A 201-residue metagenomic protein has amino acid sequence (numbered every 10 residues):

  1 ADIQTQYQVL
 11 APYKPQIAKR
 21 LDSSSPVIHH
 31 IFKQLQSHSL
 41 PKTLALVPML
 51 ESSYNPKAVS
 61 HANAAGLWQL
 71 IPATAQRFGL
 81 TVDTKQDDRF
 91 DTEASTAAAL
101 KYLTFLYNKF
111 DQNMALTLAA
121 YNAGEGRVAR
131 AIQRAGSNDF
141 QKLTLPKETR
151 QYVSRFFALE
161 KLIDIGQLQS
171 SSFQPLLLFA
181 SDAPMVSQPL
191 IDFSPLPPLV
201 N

Functional and structural regions predicted by a protein language model:
A1-K33, S37-H38, V82-K85, F90-K101 (+3 more regions): Extracytoplasmic and endomembrane cell-envelope/extracellular-matrix remodeling and assembly machinery
L40-P56, T117-N122: Short, functionally critical alpha-helical segments immediately adjacent to catalytic or ligand/cofactor-binding
S52-S53, A73-A75, K161: Solvent-exposed coil/turn segments that connect beta secondary-structure elements in extracytoplasmic/periplasmic
S53-H61, R77, L106, E125-N138: Secretory-pathway/luminal and periplasmic proteins that interact with or process carbohydrate-rich
A62-T84, T96-L103: Substrate-binding/active-site groove segments that recognize and process beta-1,4-linked N-acetyl-hexosamine
D111, A115-A123, R127-A131: Short helix/loop segments within enzyme catalytic domains that coordinate or immediately flank catalytic cofactors
